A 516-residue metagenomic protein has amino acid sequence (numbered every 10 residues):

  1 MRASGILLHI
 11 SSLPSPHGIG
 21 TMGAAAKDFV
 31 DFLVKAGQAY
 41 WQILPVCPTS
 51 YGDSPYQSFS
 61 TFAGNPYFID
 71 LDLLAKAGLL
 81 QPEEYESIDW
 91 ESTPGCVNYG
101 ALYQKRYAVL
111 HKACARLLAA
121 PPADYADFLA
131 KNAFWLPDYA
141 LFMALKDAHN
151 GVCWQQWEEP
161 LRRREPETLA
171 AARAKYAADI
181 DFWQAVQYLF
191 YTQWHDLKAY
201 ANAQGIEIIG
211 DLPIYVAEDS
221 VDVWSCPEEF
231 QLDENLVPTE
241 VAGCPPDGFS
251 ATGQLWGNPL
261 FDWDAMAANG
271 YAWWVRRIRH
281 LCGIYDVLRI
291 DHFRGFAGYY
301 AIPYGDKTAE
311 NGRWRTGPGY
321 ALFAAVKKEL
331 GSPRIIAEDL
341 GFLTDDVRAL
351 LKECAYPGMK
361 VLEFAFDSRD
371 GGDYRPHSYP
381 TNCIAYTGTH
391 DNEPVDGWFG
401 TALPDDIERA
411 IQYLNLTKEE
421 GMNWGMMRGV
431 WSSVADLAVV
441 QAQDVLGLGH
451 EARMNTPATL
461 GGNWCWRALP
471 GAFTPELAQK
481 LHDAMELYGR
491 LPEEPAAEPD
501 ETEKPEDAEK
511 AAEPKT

Functional and structural regions predicted by a protein language model:
M1-S11, K27: N-terminal regions that are enriched for targeting/export leaders and immediately downstream pro/stem segments
H9, S15, D53-Y191, V216-V439 (+3 more regions): Alpha-amylase-like alpha-glycosidases and glucanotransferases acting on alpha-linked glucans and related
A24-T49, I284-Y285: Catalytic domains of carbohydrate-active enzymes, especially glycoside hydrolases
V34, W194-N202, K327, L351-K352: Surface-exposed amphipathic alpha-helices with a cationic face
L44, E207-I209, P213, V287 (+1 more regions): Outer-envelope exported proteins of Gram-negative bacteria
W183-V216: Conserved, well-ordered alpha-helix/loop/beta-strand core segments that scaffold catalytic motifs
G447-A496, E513-T516: Structured C-terminal cap/extension of enzyme domains
E498-P514: Compositionally biased, intrinsically disordered low-complexity segments enriched for polar/charged residues
